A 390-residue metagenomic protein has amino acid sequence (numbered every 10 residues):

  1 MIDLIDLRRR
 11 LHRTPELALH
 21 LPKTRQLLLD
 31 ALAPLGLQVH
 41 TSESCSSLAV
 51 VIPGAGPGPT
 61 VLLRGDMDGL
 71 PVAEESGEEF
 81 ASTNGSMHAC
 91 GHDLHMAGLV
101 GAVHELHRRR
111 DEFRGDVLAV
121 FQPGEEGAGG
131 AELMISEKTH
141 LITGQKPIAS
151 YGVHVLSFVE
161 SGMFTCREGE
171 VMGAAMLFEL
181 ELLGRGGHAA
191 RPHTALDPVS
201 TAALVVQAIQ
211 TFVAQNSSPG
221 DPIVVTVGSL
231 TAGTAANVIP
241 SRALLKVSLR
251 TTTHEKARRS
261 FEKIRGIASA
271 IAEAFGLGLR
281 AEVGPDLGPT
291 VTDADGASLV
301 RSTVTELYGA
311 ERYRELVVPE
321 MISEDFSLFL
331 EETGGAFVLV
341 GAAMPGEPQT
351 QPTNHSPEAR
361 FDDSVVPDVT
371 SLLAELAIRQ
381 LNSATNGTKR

Functional and structural regions predicted by a protein language model:
M1-A89, D93, A97-R114: Acidic/His- and Gly-rich active-site-bordering loop/insert found across diverse amide/peptide-bond hydrolases
L11, V50, L63, H92 (+8 more regions): Divalent metal-coordination and catalytic microenvironments
T14, H193-S200, E255-F261: Active-site pocket-shaping loop/turn-to-helix segments
A49, L70-V72, G77-M87, D93-L94 (+5 more regions): Histidine/acidic-residue-rich, glycine-tolerant segments that coordinate divalent metal ions
P59-L62, V117-L118, P147-Y151, A203 (+3 more regions): Structural motif
L62-R64, H154, F178, F337-A342: Non-cysteine beta-strand/loop elements that form the S-adenosyl-L-methionine
A203-R390: Metal-dependent amide/peptide-bond hydrolase catalytic core, centered on the "pita-bread" metallohydrolase fold
